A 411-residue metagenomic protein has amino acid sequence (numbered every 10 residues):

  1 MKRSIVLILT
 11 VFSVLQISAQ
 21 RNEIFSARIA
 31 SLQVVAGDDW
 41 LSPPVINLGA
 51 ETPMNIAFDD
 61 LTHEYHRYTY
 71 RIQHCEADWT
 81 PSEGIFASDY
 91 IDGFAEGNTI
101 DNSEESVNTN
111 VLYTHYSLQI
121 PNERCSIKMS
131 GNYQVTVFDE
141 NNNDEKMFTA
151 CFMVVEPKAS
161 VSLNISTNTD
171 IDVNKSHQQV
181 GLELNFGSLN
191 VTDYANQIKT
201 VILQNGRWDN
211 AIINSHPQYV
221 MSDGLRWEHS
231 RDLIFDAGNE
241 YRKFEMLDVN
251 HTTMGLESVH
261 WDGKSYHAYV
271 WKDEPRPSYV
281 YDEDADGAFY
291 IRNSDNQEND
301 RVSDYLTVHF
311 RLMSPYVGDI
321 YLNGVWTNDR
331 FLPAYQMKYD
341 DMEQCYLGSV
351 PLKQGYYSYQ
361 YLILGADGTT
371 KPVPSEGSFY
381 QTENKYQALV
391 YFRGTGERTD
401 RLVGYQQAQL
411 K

Functional and structural regions predicted by a protein language model:
M1-R21: Bacterial Sec-dependent N-terminal signal peptides
Q20-G49, E156-I171, E283-Q297: Short, compositionally biased P/S/T/A/G/V-rich stretches that sit at domain boundaries
E23-I24, V154-H177, Y380-G404: Low-complexity, Pro/Ser/Thr- and charge-rich linker/hinge segments at domain boundaries
S31-E76, V173-F186, D295-F310: Contiguous beta-strand segments within globular domains
A77-W79, C125, D139-M147, R207 (+2 more regions): Short acidic/polar inter-strand loop motif in beta-rich domains
I91-Y116, W208-P217, T307-Q354, A366-G396: Aromatic-rich carbohydrate-binding modules that target alpha-glucans
N110-E140: Ligand-binding face of N-terminal immunoglobulin V-set domains in extracellular IgSF glycoproteins
A268-Y316, D400-K411: Basic K/R-rich, polyanion-interacting modules in nucleoproteins and related proteins
